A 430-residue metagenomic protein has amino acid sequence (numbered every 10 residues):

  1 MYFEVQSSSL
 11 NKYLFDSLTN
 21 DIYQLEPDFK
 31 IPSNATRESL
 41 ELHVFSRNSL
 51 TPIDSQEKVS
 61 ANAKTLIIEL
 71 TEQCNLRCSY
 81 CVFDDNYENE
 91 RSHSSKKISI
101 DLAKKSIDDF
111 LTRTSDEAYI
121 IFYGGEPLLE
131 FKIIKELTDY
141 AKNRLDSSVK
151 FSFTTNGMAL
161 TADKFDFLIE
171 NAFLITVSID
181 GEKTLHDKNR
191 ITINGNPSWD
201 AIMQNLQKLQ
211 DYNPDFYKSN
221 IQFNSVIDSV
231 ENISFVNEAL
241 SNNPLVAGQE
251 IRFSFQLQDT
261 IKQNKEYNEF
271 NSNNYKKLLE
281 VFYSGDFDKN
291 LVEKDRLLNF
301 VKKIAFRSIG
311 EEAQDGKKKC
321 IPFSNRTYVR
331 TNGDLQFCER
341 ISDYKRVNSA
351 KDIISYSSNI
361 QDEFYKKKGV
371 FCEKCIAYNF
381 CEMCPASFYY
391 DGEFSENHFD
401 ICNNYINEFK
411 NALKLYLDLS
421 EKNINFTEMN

Functional and structural regions predicted by a protein language model:
Y2-Q24, F29-I67: N-terminal [4Fe-4S]-dependent radical SAM core
P52-D166, E170-N171: Conserved alpha-helical substructure of the radical SAM core
K64-L66, A118-I120, F151-F153, I175-V177 (+2 more regions): Hydrophobic faces of well-ordered beta-strands that scaffold small-molecule active sites in alpha/beta enzyme cores
Y87-E88, P127-L129, G157-A162, L174-N196 (+1 more regions): Conserved radical SAM core fold
K105-Y123, F399-N430: Short Fe-S-cluster ligation motifs
T184, K188-M203, Q207-K318, P322 (+1 more regions): Radical SAM enzyme [4Fe-4S]-AdoMet core and its adjacent flexible, acidic and glycine-rich loops/tails across
D215, N273-I309, L335-E382: C-terminal accessory region of radical SAM enzymes
K366-N411: Cysteine-cluster motifs in flexible loop/terminal segments that predominantly coordinate metals
